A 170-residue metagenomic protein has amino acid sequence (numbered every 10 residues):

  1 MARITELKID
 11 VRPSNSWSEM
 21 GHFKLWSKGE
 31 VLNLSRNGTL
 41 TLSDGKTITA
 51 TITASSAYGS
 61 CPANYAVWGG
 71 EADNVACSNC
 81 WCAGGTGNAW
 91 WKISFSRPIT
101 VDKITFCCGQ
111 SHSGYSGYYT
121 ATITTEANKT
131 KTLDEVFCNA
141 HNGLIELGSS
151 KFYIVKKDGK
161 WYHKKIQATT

Functional and structural regions predicted by a protein language model:
A2-I4, N88, S96-T105: Extended extracellular/luminal ectodomain segments enriched in beta-structured repeat modules
I4-I9, L34-N37: Boundary/junction segments of secreted and surface-exposed precursor proteins
I9-S16: Short beta-strand-plus-loop segments that form exposed binding edges in beta-rich domains
W17, H22-S96, G109-Y115, N139 (+1 more regions): Disordered, acidic Ser/Thr/Pro-rich linker "stalks" and the adjacent N-terminal cap of the next globular domain
G38-L42, F152-T170: Viral virion structural and adsorption modules
S113-N128: Short, surface-exposed beta-strand/strand-loop-strand elements in extracellular ectodomains
T132-A140: Solvent-exposed serine/threonine-rich low-complexity stretches and specific carbohydrate-binding patches
